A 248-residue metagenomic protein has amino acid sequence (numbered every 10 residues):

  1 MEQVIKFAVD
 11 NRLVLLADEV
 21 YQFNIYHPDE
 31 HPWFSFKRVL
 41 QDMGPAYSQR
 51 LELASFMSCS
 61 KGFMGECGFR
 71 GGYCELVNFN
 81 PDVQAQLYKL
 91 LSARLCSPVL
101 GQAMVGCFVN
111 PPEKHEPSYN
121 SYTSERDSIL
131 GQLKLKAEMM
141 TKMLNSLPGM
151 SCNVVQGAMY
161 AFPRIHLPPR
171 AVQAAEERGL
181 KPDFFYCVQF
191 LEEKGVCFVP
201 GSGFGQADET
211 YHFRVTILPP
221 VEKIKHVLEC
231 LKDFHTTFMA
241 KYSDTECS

Functional and structural regions predicted by a protein language model:
M1-S248: PLP-dependent class I/II
